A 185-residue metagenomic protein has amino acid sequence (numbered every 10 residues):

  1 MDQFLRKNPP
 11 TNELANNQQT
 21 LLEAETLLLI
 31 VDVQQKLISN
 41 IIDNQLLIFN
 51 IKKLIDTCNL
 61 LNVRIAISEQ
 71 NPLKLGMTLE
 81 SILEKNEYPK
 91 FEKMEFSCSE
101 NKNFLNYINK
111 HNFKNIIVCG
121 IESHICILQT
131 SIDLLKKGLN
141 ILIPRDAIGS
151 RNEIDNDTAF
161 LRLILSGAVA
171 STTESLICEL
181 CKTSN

Functional and structural regions predicted by a protein language model:
D2-L27, L60-V63, L73-N185: Active-site-adjacent betaalpha module
A24-T26, I41-I67, P72: A short alpha/beta connector and helix-capping loop motif
L27-V33: N-terminal nucleotide-binding beta1-loop-alpha1 segment
V33, I67-Q70, R145: A cross-domain feature marking catalytic cores of carbohydrate-active enzymes and several ubiquitous metabolic/repair
V33, K53-T57, E179-L180: Bulky hydrophobic/aromatic packing residues
Q35-N40: Short acidic, Gly/Ser-rich segments with clustered Asp/Glu that frequently serve as metal-coordination loops in enzyme
